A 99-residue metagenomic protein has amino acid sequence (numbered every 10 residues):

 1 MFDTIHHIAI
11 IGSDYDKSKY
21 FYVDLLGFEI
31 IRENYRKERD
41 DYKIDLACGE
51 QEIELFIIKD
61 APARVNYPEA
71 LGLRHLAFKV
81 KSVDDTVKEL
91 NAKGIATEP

Functional and structural regions predicted by a protein language model:
F2-I5, L73: Core-facing hydrophobic residues within beta-strands of well-ordered domains
H7-A9, D45, H75-A77: Short aromatic/hydrophobic contact patches that present stacked aromatics for nucleic-acid/ligand binding
I10-E52, A92: Core segments of cupin and vicinal oxygen chelate
G12-D16, P68-P99: Vicinal oxygen chelate
K59-D60: Short, conserved turn/kink motifs that form compact alpha/beta structural patches or helix kinks used as
R64-V65: Short, charge-rich, low-complexity interaction segments located in flexible loops at or near secondary-structure
